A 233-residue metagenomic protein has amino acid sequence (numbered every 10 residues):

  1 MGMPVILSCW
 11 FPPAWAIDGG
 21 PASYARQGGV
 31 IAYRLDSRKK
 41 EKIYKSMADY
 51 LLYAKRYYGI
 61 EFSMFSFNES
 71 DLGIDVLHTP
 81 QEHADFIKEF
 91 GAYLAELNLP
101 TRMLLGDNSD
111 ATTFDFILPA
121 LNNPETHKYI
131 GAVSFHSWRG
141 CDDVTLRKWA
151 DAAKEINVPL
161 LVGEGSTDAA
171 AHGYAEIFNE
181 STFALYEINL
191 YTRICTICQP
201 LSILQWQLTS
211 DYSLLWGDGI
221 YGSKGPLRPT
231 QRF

Functional and structural regions predicted by a protein language model:
M1-G2, Y50-Y57, L146-K154, Y191-R193: Short amphipathic alpha-helices and their capping/turn segments at secondary-structure boundaries
M1-P119: Substrate-binding cleft and catalytic face of glycoside hydrolase catalytic domains, especially the flexible beta-alpha
P4-S8, S63-F67, R102-L105, G131-S134 (+3 more regions): Structural recognition of the beta-strand scaffold that forms the well-ordered cores of secreted hydrolase catalytic
P13-A16, D71-D75, D110-F114, G140-D143 (+2 more regions): Flexible loop/turn segments at secondary-structure boundaries
K39, G59-F62, L121-S134, N189-S202: Structural recognition of alpha->loop->beta junctions
S46, E82-F86, C141-T145, F183-E187: Short, glycine/acidic-rich beta->alpha junctions
K88, A92-M103, E125-G173: Glycoside hydrolase catalytic-domain groove-lining segments
V162-F233: Aromatic/acidic polysaccharide-binding cleft in carbohydrate-active enzymes
